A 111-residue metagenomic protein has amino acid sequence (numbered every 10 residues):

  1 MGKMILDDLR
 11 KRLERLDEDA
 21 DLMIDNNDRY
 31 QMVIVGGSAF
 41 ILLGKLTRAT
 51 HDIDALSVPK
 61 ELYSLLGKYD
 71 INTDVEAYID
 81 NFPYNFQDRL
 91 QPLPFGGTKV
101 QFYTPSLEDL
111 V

Functional and structural regions predicted by a protein language model:
M1-V111: Compositionally biased terminal segments of proteins
